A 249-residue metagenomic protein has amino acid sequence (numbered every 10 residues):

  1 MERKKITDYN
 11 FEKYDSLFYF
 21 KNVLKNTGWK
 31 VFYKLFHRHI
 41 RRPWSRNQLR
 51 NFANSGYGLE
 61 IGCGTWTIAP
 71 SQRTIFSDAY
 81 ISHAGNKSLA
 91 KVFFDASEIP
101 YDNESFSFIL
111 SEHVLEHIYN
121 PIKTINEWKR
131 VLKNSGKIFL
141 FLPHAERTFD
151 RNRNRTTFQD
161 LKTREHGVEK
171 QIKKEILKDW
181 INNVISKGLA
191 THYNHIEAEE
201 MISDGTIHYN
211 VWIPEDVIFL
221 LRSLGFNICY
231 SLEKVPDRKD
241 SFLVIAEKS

Functional and structural regions predicted by a protein language model:
M1-F52: Membrane-proximal basic amphipathic "stem/tether" segments
F52-A53, N103, I125: A short, aliphatic-rich alpha-helical micro-motif
F52-E98: Class I SAM-dependent methyltransferase SAM/SAH-binding core
G56, S105, S135-G136: Surface-exposed loop/turn positions
F94-I109: A short acidic, Gly/Pro-enriched loop at the edge of an enzyme's catalytic core that lines a small-molecule cofactor
S107-Y119: A short SAM/SAH-binding and catalytic strip from SAM-dependent methyltransferases
I118-Y119, L132-N134: Helix-to-beta-strand junctions that scaffold the AdoMet/dcAdoMet cofactor pocket in Class I SAM-dependent enzymes
I122-K123, E127, K137-S249: S-adenosyl-L-methionine-dependent methyltransferase catalytic module, highlighting the catalytic core
